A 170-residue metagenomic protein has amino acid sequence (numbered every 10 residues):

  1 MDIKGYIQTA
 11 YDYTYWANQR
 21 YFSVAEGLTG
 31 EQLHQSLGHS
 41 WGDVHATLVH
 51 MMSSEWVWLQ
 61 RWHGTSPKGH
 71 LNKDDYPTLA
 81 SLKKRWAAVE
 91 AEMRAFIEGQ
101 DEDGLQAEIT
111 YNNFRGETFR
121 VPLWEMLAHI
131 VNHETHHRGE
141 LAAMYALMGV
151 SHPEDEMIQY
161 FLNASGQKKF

Functional and structural regions predicted by a protein language model:
Y6-A10, L79-A80: Active-site rim elements
Q8-S23, G27-N72, F114-F170: Short, contiguous alpha-helical
T65-L105: Helix-adjacent hinge/juxtasegments
E102-F114: Carboxylate-rich helix-loop segments that flank metal/cofactor sites and access channels in metalloenzymes
